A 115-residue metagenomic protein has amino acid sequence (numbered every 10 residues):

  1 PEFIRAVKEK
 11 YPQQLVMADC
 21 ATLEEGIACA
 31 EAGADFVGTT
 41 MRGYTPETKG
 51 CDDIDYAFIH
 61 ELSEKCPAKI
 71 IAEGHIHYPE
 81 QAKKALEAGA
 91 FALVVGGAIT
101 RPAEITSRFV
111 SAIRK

Functional and structural regions predicted by a protein language model:
P1-T22, G50-G74, S107-K115: Alpha-helix-loop-beta-strand connector modules within alpha/beta enzyme cores
A21-G33, A72, I76-V95: Catalytic cores of alpha/beta
T22-F58: Glycine/Thr-rich beta-alpha phosphate-binding loop at enzyme active sites
G33, G38-M41, S63-I71, A88-L93 (+1 more regions): Short secondary-structure transition/capping segments
F36-K49, A88-F109: Glycine-rich phosphate-binding active-site loops on the catalytic face of alpha/beta enzymes
